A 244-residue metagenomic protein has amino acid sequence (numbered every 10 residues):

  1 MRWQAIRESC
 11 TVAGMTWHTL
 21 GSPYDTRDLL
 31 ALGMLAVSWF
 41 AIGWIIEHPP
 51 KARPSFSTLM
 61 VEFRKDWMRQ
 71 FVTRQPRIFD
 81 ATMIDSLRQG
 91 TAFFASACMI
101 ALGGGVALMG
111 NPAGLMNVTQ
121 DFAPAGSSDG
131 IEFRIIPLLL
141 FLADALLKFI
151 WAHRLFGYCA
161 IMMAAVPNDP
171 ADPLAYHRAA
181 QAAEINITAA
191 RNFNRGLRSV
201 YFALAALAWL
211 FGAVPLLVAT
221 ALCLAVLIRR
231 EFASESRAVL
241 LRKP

Functional and structural regions predicted by a protein language model:
W3-Y24: Short, strongly hydrophobic alpha-helical membrane anchors
T16, M99-P124, W209-A219, C223-I228: Juxtamembrane "helix exit" motif at the C-terminal ends of alpha-helical transmembrane segments in multi-pass membrane
D28-F56, A95-G103, I135-G157, Y201: Hydrophobic alpha-helical membrane-embedded segments
I46-L87: Membrane-interface amphipathic/juxtamembrane segments adjacent to transmembrane helices
S55-V72, G157-A183: Juxtamembrane inter-helical linkers in multi-pass membrane proteins
T82-V106, I135, R191-L217: Transmembrane alpha-helical segments and their cytosolic interface motifs in multi-pass membrane proteins
P170-A171, I228-L240: Juxtamembrane membrane-interface segments at transmembrane alpha-helix termini
A182-F193: Short, amphipathic, aromatic/basic-enriched membrane-interface segments that mark the entry/exit of transmembrane
